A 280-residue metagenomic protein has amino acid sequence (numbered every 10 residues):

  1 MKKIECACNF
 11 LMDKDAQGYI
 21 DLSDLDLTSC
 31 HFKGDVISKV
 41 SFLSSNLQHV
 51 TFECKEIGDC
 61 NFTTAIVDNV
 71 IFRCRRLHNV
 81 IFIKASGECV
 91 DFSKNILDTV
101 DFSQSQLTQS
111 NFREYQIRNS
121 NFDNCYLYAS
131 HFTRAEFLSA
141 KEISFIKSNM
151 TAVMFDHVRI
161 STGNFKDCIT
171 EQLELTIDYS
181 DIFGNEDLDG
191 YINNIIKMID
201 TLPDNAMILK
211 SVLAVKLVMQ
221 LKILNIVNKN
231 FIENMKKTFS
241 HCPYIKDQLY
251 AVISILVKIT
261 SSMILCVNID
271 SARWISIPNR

Functional and structural regions predicted by a protein language model:
K2-P203, I232, S254, I269-A272: Tandem repeat scaffolds
S120, S211, S240, S254 (+3 more regions): Serine residues within intrinsically disordered or low-complexity segments
D189-P203, K210-V212, K216-K222, I232 (+3 more regions): Residue-level detector of alpha-helical secondary structure
